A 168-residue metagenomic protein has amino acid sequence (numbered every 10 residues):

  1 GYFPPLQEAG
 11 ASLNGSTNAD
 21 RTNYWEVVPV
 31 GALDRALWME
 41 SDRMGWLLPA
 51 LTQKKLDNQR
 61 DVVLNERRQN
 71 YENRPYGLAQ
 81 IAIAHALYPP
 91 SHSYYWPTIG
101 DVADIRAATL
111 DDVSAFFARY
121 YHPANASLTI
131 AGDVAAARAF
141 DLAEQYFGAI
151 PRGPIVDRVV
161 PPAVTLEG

Functional and structural regions predicted by a protein language model:
G1-A32, N70-N125, A149-G168: Non-catalytic beta-strand/loop surface segments
Y24, E40, V63, V113 (+1 more regions): Divalent metal-coordination and catalytic microenvironments
V27-Q59: M16/insulysin-pitrilysin zinc metalloprotease superfamily fold
P29-G31, D61, R68, A131-A135 (+1 more regions): Solvent-exposed coil/turn segments that connect beta secondary-structure elements in extracytoplasmic/periplasmic
D34-A36, N73, D141: Solvent-exposed, non-transmembrane alpha-helical starts
W38-R43, F140-F147: Short amphipathic alpha-helices in soluble, non-transmembrane regions that often serve as interface/regulatory elements
A50-R67, A135, P154-G168: Acidic/histidine-enriched alpha-helical segments
Q53, R60, L110-Q145: Non-catalytic, conformational "gating/processing" segments within enzyme and secreted inhibitor domains
